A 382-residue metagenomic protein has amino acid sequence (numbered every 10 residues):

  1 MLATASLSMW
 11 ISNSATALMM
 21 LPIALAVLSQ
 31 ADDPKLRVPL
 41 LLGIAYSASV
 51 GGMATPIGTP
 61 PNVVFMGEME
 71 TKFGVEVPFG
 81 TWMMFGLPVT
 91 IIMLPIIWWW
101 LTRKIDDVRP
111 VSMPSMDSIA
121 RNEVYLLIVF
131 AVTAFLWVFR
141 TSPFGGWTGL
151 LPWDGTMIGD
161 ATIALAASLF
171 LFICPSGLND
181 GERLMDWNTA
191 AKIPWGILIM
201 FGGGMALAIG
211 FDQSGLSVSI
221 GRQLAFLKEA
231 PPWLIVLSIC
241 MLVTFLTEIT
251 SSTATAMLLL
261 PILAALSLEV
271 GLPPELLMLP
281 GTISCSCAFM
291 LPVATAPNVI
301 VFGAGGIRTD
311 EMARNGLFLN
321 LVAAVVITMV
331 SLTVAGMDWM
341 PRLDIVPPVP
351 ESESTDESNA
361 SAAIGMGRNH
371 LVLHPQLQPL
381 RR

Functional and structural regions predicted by a protein language model:
M1-L2, Q30-L42, R121-Y125, A161 (+3 more regions): Membrane-interfacial loop-to-helix junctions in multi-pass transporters
M1-M53, T59-F73, S252-S284: Hydrophobic transmembrane alpha-helices that form the pore/transport pathway of multi-pass ion and small-solute
A3-T4, A17-A24, N62, M66 (+9 more regions): Alpha-helical transmembrane segments of polytopic integral membrane proteins, especially the permease/helical cores
T4, L25, I44-S47, V89 (+5 more regions): Transmembrane alpha-helical core residues of multi-pass small-molecule transporters, especially secondary transporters
M20, A24-V27, M69, D186-T189 (+6 more regions): Hydrophobic alpha-helical segments of integral membrane proteins, encompassing both true transmembrane helices
A31-V38, R103-D117, L178-N188, P273 (+1 more regions): Alpha-helical transmembrane segments
K35, G80-P88, I199-S217, A230-D356: C-terminal transmembrane helix pair
T71-K72, T81-R222, C240, F318-N320 (+2 more regions): Hydrophobic transmembrane alpha-helices of multi-pass small-molecule transporters
